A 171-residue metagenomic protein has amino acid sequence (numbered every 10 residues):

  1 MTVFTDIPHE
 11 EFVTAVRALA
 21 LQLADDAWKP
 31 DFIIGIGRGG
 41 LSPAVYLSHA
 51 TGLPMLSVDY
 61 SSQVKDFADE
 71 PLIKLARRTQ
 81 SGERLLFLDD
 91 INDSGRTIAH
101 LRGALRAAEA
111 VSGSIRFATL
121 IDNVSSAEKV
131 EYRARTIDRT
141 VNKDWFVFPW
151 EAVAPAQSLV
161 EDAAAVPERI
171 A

Functional and structural regions predicted by a protein language model:
M1-A171: PRPP-associated nucleotide enzymes
